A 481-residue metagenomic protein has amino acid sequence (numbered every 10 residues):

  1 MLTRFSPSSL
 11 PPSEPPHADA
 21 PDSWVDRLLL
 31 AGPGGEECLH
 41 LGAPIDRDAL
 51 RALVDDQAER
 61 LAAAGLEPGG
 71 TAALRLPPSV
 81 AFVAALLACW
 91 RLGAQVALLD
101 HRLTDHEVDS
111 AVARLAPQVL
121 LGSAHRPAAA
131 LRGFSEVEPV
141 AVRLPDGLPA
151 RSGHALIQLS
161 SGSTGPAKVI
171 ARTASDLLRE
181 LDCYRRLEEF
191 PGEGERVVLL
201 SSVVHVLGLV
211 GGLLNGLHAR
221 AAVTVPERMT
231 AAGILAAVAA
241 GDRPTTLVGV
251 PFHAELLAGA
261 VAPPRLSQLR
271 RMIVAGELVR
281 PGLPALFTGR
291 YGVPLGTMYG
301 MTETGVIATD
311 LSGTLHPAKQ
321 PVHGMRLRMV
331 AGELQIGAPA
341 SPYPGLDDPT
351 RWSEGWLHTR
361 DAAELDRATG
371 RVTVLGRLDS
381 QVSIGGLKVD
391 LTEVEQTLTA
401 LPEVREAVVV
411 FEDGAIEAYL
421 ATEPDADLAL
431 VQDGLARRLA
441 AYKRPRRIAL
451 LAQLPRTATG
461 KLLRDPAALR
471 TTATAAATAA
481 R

Functional and structural regions predicted by a protein language model:
H17, G35-G65, G70-A73, P77-S79 (+2 more regions): Conserved AMP-binding/adenylate-forming core of the ANL superfamily
A18-D22, P33, V142-L159, P166 (+2 more regions): Conserved pre-ATP/AMP-binding loop-to-beta segment of ANL
D46-D48, A155-D182: Conserved AMP-binding A3 loop
E59-L103, E195, L200-S202, K388: Conserved AMP-binding/adenylate-forming
L181-R196, V204-T246: Conserved AMP-binding/adenylation subdomain of ANL enzymes
T246-V248, G259-L315, R326-R328: Gly/Ser/Thr-rich phosphate-binding loop
P321, R328-L357, T369, R377 (+2 more regions): Conserved ATP/PPi-binding loop(s) of AMP-dependent carboxylate-activating enzymes
A362-K443, G460-L462: AMP-binding/adenylate-forming catalytic core of the ANL superfamily
